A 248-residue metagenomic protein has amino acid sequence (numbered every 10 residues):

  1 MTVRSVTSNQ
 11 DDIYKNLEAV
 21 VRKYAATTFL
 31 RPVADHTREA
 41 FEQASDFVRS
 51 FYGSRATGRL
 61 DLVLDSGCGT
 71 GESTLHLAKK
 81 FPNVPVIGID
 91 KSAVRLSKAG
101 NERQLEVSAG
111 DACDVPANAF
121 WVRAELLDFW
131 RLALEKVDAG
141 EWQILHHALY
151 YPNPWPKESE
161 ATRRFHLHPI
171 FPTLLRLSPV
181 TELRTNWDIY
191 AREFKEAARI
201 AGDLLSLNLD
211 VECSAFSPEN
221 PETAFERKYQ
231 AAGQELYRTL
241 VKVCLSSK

Functional and structural regions predicted by a protein language model:
M1-L62, E72-K79: S-adenosyl-L-methionine
S66, I89: Conserved beta-strand/loop positions that form the S-adenosyl-L-methionine
G67-G71: Class I SAM-dependent methyltransferase "Motif I" SAM/SAH-binding loop
S92: Conserved SAM/SAH-binding beta-strand->alpha-helix loop
A99: Conserved SAM-binding loop
Q104-G140: S-adenosyl-L-methionine
S178-T185: Conserved beta-strand signature within the Rossmann-like core of class I S-adenosyl-L-methionine
R192-A197, A201-K248: Class I S-adenosyl-L-methionine
